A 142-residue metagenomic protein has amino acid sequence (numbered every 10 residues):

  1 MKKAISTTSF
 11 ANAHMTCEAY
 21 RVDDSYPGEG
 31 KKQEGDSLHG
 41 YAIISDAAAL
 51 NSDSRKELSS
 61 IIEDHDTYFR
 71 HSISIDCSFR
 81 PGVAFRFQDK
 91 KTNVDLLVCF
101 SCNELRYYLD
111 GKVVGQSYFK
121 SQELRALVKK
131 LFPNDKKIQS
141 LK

Functional and structural regions predicted by a protein language model:
M1-K142: Function-determining sites in protein domains
